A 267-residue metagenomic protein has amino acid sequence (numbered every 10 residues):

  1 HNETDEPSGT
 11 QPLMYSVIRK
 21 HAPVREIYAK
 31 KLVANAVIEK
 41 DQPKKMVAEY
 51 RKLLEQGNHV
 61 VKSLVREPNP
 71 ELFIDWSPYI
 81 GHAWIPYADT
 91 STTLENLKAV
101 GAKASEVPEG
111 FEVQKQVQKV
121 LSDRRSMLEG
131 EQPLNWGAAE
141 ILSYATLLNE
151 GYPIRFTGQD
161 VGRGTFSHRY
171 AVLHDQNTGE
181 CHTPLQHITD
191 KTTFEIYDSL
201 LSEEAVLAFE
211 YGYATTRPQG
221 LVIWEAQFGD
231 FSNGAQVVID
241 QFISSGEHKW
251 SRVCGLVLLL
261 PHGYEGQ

Functional and structural regions predicted by a protein language model:
H1-Q267: Flexible, glycine-rich loop/tail regions that form catalytic "lids" or insertion modules at the edges of active sites
